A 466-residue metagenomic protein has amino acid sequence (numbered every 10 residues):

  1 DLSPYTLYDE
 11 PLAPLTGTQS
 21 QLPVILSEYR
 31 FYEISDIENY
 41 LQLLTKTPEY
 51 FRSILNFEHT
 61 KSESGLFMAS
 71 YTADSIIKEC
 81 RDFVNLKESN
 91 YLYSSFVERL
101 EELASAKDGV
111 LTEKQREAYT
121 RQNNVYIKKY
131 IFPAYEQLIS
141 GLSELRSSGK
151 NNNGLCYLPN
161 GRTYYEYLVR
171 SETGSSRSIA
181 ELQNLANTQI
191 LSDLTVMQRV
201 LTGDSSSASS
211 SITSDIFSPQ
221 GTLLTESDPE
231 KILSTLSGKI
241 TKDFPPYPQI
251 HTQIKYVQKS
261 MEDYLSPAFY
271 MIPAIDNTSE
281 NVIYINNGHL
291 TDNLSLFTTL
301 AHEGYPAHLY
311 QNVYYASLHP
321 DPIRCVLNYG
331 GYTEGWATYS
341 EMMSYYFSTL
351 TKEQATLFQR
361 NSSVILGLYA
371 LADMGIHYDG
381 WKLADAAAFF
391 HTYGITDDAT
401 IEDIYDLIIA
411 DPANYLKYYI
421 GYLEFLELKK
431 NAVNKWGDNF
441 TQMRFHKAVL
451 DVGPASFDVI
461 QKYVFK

Functional and structural regions predicted by a protein language model:
D1-K466: N-terminal maturation segment of proteins
